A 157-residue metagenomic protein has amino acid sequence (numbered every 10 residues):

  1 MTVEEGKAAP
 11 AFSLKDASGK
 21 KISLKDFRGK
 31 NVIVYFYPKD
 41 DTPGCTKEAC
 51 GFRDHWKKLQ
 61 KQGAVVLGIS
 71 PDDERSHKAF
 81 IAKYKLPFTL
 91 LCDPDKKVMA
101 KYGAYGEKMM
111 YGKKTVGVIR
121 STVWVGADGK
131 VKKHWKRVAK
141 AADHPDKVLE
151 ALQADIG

Functional and structural regions predicted by a protein language model:
M1-G157: Chalcogenol-based redox active-site neighborhoods
